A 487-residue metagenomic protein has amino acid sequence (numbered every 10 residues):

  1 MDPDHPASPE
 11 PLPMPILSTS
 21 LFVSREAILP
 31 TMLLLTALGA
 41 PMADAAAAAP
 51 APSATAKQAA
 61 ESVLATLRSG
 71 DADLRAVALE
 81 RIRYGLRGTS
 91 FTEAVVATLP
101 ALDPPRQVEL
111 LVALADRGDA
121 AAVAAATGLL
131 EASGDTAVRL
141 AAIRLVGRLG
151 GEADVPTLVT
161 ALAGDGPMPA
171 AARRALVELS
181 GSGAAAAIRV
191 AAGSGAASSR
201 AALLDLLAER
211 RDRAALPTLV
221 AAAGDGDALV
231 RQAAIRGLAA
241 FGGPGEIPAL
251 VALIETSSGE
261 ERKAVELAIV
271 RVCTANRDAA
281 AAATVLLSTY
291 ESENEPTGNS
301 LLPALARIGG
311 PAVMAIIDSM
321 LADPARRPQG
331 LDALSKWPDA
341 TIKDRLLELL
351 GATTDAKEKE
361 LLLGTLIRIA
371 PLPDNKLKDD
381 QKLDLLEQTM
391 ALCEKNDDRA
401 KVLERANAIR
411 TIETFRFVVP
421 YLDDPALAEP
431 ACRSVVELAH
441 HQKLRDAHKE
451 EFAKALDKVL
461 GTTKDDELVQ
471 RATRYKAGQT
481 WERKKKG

Functional and structural regions predicted by a protein language model:
M1-S24: N-terminal secretory signal peptides that target proteins for export/translocation
A27-A40: Bacterial N-terminal signal peptides
L38-P50: Signal peptide processing junction and immediate N-terminal pro/mature segment of secreted/exported proteins
A49, K486-G487: Eukaryotic intrinsically disordered, low-complexity regulatory tails and linkers enriched in charged/polar residues
A49-T55, R75-G88, A97, Q107-A120 (+22 more regions): Structural detector for internal amphipathic alpha-helices that build alpha-solenoid repeat scaffolds
A51-G70: N-terminal "cap/leader" segments of large eukaryotic alpha-helical scaffolds
V251, A282-L286, Q381-L385, H448-V459: HEAT/HEAT-like alpha-solenoid repeats
